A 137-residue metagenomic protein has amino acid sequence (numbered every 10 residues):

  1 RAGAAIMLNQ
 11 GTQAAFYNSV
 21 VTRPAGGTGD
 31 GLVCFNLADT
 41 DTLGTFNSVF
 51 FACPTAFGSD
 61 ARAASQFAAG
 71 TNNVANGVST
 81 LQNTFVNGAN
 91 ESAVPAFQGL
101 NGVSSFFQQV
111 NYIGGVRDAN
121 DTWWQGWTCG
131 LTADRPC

Functional and structural regions predicted by a protein language model:
R1-C137: Extracellular beta-rich repeat passengers
